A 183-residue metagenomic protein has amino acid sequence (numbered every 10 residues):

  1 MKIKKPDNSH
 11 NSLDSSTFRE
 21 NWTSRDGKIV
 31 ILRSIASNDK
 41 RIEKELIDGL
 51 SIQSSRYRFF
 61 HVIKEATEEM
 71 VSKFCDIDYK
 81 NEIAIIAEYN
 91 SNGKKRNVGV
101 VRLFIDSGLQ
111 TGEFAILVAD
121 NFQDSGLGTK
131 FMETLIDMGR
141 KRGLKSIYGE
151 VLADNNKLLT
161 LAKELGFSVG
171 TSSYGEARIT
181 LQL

Functional and structural regions predicted by a protein language model:
M1-L183: Long, contiguous binding/interaction regions
